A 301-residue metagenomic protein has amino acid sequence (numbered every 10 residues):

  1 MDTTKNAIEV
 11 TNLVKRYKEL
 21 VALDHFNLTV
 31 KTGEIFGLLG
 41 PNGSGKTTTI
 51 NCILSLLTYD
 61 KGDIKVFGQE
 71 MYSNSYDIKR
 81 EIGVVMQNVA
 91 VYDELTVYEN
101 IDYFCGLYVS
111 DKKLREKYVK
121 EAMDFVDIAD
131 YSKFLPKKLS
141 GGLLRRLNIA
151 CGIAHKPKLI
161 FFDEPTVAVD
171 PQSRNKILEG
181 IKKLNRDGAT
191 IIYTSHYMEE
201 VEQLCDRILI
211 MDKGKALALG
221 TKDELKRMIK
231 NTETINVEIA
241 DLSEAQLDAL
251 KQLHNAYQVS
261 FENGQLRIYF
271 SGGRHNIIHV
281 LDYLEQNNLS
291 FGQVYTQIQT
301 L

Functional and structural regions predicted by a protein language model:
G62-S73, I78: Conserved ABC transporter NBD signature motif
E94, L135-G142: Conserved ABC ATPase signature
D102, G106, K113-Y131: Conserved ABC ATPase "signature" region
K156: Conserved catalytic motifs of ABC-family nucleotide-binding domains
I160-E164: Catalytic Walker B motif of ABC-type/P-loop ATPase nucleotide-binding domains
L178-S271: ABC transporter nucleotide-binding domain
